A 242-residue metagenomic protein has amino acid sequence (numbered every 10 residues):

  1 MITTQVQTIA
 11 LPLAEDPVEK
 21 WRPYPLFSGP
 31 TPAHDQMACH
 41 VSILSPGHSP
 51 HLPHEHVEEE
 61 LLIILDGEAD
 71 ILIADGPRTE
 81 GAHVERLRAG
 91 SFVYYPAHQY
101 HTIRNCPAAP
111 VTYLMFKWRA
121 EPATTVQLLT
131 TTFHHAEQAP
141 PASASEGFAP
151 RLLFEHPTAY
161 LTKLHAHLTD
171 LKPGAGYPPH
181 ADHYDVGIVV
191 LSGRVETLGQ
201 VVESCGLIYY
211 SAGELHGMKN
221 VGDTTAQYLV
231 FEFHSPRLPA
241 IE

Functional and structural regions predicted by a protein language model:
M1-Q36, R88, T112, F116-K163 (+1 more regions): A short, N-terminal "cap"/entry segment at the start of jelly-roll beta-barrel domains of the cupin/DSBH fold
W21-S28, H40-H56, F154-E155, K163-D182 (+2 more regions): Conserved short histidine dyad/triad with adjacent acidic residue
V41, L61, A109-T124, Y209 (+1 more regions): A short hydrophobic beta-strand segment most commonly corresponding to one strand of the jelly-roll/cupin
I43-L44, E55-I71, D75, W118 (+3 more regions): Short, conserved beta-strand element in jelly-roll/cupin
H48, L61, E68-D70, Y100 (+5 more regions): Structural motif
P50-P53, I71-L72, H83-V84, Y95 (+4 more regions): Short beta-strand His + acidic residue motifs that chelate non-heme Fe in jelly-roll/DSBH and cupin folds
G76-P96, T197-H216: Short acidic-glycine-tyrosine-enriched beta hairpin
